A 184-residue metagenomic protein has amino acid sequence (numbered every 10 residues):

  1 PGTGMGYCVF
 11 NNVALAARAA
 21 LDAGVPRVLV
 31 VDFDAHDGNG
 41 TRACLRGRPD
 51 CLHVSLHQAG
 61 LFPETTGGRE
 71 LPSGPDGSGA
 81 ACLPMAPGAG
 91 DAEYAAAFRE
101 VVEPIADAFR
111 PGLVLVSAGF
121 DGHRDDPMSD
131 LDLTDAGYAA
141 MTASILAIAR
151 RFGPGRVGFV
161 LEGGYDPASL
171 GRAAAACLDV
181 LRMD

Functional and structural regions predicted by a protein language model:
P1-R151, L178-D179: Conserved alpha-helical scaffold segments that buttress catalytic/binding sites
H123-M128, R156, D166-L170: Short active-site-adjacent structural elements
T134-D135, A168-D184: Short, electropositive alpha-helical surface patch
